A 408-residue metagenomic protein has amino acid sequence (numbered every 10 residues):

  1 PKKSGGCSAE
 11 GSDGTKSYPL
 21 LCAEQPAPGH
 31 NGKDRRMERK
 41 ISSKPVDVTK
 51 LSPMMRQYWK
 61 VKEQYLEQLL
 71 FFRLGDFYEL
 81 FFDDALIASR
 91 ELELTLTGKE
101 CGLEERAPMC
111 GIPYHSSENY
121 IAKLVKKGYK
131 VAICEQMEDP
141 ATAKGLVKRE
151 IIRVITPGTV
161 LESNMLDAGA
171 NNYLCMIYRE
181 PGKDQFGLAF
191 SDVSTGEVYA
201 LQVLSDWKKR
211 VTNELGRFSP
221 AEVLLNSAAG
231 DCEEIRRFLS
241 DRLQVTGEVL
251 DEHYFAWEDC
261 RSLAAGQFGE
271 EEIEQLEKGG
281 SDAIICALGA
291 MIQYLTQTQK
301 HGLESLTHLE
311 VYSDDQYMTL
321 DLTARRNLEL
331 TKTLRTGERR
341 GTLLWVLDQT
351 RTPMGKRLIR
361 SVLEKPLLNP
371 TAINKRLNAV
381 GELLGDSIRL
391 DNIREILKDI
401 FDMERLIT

Functional and structural regions predicted by a protein language model:
K2-S4, K16: Polybasic, lysine-rich low-complexity intrinsically disordered segments
S17, Q25-P26: Cationic, low-complexity basic patches in intrinsically disordered or flexible, solvent-exposed regions
K33-E382, D391, E395-I407: Charged catalytic and DNA/RNA-contacting regions of genome-maintenance and nucleic-acid-processing enzymes
D386-S387: Short intracellular "coupling" helices and adjacent cytoplasmic loop segments at the cytosolic face of multi-pass
